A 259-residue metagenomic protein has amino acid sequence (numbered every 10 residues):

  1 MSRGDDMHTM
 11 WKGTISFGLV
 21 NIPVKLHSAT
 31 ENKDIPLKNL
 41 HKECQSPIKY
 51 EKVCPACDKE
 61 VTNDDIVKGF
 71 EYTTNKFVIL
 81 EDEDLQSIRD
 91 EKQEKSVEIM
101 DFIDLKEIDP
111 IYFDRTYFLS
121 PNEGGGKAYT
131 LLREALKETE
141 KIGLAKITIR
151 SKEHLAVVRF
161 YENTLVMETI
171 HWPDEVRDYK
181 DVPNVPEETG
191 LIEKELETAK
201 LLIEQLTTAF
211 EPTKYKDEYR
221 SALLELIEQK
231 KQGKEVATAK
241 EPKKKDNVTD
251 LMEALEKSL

Functional and structural regions predicted by a protein language model:
S2-L259: Boundary segments of small protein-protein interaction reader/adaptor domains
